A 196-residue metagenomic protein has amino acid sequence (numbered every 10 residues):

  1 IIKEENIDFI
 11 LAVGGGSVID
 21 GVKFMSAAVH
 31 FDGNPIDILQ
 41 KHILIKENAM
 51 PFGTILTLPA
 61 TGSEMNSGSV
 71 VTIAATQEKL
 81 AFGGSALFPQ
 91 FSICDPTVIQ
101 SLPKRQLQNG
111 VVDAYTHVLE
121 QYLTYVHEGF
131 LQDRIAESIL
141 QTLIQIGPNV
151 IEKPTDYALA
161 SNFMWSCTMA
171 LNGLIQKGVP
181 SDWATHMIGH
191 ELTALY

Functional and structural regions predicted by a protein language model:
I1-G33, N149-A160: N-terminal small/polar loop signature for handling phosphorylated ligands or for N-terminal nucleophile
I10-V13, G53, A170-L171: Short glycine-rich or small-residue beta-strand-to-loop segments that form or flank ligand, phosphate, metal/Fe-S
S17-K23, G62-M65, S181, T185: Short glycine/serine/threonine-rich phosphate/pyrophosphate-binding segments that cradle anionic phosphate groups
F31-L131: A glycine/threonine-rich phosphate-anchoring loop and its flanking beta-alpha core in nucleotide/phosphate-binding
Q121, Y125-Y196: Active-site segments that bind and position negatively charged phosphate/pyrophosphate groups
